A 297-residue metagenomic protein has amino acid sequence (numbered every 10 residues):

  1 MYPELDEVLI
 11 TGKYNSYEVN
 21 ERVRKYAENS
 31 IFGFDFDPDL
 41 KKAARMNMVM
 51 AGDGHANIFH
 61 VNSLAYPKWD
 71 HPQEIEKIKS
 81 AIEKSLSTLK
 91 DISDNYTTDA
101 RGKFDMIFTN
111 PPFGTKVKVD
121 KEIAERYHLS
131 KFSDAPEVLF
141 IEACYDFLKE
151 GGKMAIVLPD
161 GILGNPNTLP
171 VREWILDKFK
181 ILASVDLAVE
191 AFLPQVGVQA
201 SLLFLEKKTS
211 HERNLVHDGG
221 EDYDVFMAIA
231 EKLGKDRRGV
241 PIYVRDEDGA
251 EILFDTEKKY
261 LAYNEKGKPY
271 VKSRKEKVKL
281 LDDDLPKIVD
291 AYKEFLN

Functional and structural regions predicted by a protein language model:
M1-T88, M106, G114, P159-D160 (+1 more regions): Conserved S-adenosyl-L-methionine
Y66, P72-N297: A conserved structural/catalytic subdomain of Rossmann-like adenosyl-cofactor enzymes
